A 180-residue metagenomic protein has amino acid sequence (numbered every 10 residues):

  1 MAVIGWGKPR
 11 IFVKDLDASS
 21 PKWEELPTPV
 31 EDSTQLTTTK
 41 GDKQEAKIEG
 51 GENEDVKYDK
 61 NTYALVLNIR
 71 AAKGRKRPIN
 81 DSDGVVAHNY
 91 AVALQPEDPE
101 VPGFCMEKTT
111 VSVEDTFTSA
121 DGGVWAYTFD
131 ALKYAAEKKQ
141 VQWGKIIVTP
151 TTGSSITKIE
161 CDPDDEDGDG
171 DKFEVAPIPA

Functional and structural regions predicted by a protein language model:
M1-N68, T109-D121: Solvent-exposed edge beta-strands and adjacent loop segments that serve as assembly or binding interfaces
W23-L26, L94-T110: Short, positively charged, low-complexity/disordered linker segments
L26-V30, R70-A71, A131-K133, D162: Secondary-structure transition/turn motif
Y63-D83: Charged, amphipathic alpha-helical segments
A64-N68, A91-A93, A126-D130: Beta-strand secondary-structure signal
I69-K73, P96-D98, T110, A131-A135: Beta-strand elements of well-folded, non-transmembrane domains
R77-G103: Short, acidic/charged, Gly/Pro-enriched secondary-structure junctions
F104-A180: Mixed-charge, glycine-accented linear interaction segment located at domain edges/termini
